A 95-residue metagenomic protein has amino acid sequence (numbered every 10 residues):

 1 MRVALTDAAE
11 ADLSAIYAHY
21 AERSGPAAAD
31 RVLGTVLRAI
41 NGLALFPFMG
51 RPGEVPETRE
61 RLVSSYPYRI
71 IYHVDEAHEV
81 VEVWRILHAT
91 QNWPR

Functional and structural regions predicted by a protein language model:
M1-R2, R95: Absolute protein N-terminus
R2-T58: Basic, Lys/Arg-enriched alpha-helical interface segments
P26, V63, Y68-R95: Enriched for short, Lys/Arg-rich terminal
